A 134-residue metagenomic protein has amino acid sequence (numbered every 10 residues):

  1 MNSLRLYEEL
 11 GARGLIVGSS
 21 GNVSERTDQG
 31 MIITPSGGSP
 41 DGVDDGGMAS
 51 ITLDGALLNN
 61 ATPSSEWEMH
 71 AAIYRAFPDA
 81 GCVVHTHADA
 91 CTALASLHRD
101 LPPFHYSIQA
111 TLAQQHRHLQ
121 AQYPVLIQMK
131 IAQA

Functional and structural regions predicted by a protein language model:
M1-A134: Glycine-rich flexible loops
